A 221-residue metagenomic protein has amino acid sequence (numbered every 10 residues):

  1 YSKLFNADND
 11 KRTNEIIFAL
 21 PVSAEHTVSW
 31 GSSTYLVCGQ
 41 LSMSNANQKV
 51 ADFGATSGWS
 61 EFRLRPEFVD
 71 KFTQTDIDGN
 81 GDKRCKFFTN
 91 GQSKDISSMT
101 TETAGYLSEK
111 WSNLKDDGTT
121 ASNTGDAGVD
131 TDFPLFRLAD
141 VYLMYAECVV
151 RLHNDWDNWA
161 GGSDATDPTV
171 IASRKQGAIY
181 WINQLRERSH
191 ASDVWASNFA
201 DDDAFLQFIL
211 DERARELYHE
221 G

Functional and structural regions predicted by a protein language model:
Y1-H153: Elongated scaffold/linker segments in the mid-to-C-terminal portions of large proteins
D10-T13, D167, E212-R215: A short, hydrophobic/aromatic-rich structural module that often spans a beta strand with its adjoining loop
F18-L20, D82, D132-W156, S173-L185 (+1 more regions): Extended, hydrophobic/aromatic-rich amphipathic alpha-helical segments that build helical scaffolds
T27-S29, S192-V194, H219: Substrate-binding/catalytic groove segments of enzymes that remodel or degrade extracellular structural polymers
A127-L135, D167, I171-R174, N198: Alpha-helix N-cap/helix-initiation motif
W156-A172: Intrinsically disordered, low-complexity Ser/Thr- and acidic-rich flexible linkers and loops, especially at boundaries
V194-F205: Short, mixed-charge amphipathic alpha-helical segments
